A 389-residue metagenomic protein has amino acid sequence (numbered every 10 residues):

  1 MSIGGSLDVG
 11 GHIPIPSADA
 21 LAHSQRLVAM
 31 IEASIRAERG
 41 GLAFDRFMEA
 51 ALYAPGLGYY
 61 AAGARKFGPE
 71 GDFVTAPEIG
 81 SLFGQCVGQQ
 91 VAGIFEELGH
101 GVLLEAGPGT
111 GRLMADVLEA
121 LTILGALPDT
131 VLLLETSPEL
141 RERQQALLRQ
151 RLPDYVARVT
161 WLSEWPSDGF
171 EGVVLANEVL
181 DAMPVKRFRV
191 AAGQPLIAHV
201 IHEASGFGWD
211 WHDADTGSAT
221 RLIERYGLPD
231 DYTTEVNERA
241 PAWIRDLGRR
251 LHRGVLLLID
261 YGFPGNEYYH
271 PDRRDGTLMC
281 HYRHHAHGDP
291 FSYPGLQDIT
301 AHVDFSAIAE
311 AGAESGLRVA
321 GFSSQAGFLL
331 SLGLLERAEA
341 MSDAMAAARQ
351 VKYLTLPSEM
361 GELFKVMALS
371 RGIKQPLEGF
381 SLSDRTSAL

Functional and structural regions predicted by a protein language model:
S2-A106, T110-F170, G327-L330, E336 (+1 more regions): Rossmann-like AdoMet
A51, V174, I308: A residue-level signal for conserved active-site and pocket-lining positions in enzyme catalytic cores
Y60, A182-V185, E267, P376-E378: Short helix/loop capping segments that flank catalytic or ligand/cofactor-binding pockets
A106, T136, V179-A182, Y261: Generic detector of well-ordered alpha-helical packing
A115, R143, P184-K186, Y268-Y269: Short glycine-/acidic-enriched loop or helix-start segments at secondary-structure transitions that form or flank
W165-A192, T234-E238, A242, D246-L257: A short SAM/SAH-binding and catalytic strip from SAM-dependent methyltransferases
V173-R221, P271-H281: A mobile, often basic/glycine-rich helix-loop segment that functions as the active-site lid/recognition loop
G217-L389: Long, Lys/Arg- and hydrophobic-enriched amphipathic alpha-helices
